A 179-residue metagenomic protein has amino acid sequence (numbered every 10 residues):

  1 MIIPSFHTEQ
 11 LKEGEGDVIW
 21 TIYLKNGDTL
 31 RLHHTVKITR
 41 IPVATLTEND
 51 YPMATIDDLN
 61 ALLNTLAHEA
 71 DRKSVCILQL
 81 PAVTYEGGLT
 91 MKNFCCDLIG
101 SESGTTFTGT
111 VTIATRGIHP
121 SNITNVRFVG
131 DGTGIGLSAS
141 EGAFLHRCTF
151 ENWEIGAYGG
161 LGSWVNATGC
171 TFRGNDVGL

Functional and structural regions predicted by a protein language model:
M1-S5: Aromatic sugar-binding surface patches on proteins that engage polysaccharides or sugar-phosphate polymers
F6-E13: Short, surface-exposed loop/turn segments at beta-strand-coil junctions that are enriched for proline with nearby
G14-V18: Exposed beta-strand face motif in extracellular beta-rich ectodomains
L32-T39: C-terminal edge beta-strand
P42-Q79, T84: Acidic Gly/Asp/Thr-rich repetitive segments characteristic of extracellular carbohydrate-active and adhesion proteins
M53-D57, E86, C96-L137, R147: Right-handed parallel beta-helix/beta-spiral solenoid domain characteristic of secreted/periplasmic
Q79-P81, K92, I99-S101, T124 (+7 more regions): Feature marks extracellular polysaccharide-active and adherence modules
T105, A114, G130, E151-N152 (+3 more regions): Residues in short coils/turns that link rungs of repeat/solenoid architectures in beta-rich domains
